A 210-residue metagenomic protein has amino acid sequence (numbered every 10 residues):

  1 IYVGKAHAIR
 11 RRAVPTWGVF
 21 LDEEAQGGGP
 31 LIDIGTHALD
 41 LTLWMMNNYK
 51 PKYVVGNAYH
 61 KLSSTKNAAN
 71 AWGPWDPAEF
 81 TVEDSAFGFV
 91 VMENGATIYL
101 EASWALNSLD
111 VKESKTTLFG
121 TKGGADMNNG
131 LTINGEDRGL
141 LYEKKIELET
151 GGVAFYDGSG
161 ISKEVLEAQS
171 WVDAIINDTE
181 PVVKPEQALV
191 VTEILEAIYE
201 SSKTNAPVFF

Functional and structural regions predicted by a protein language model:
I1-F80, N205: Predominantly a Rossmann-like dinucleotide-binding segment in NAD(P)-dependent oxidoreductases
P15, K163-S170: Generic alpha-helical secondary structure signal
G27-P30, W75-P77, S103, A154-S159 (+1 more regions): Active-site rim elements
A38-L41, K50, S114, E167-W171: Hydrophobic alpha-helical segments typical of transmembrane helices and their membrane-interface/capping positions
L39, E83-A86, T192: Conserved glycosyltransferase catalytic-site signature
M45-Y49, T121-A125, N134, I198-S201: Phosphate/oxyanion-binding loops and surfaces in catalytic or ligand/nucleic-acid-binding neighborhoods
D76-L166: NAD(P)-dinucleotide binding in Rossmann-like oxidoreductases
E93, M127, S170-F210: C-terminal helix-rich "cap/oligomerization" subdomain common to oxidoreductases
